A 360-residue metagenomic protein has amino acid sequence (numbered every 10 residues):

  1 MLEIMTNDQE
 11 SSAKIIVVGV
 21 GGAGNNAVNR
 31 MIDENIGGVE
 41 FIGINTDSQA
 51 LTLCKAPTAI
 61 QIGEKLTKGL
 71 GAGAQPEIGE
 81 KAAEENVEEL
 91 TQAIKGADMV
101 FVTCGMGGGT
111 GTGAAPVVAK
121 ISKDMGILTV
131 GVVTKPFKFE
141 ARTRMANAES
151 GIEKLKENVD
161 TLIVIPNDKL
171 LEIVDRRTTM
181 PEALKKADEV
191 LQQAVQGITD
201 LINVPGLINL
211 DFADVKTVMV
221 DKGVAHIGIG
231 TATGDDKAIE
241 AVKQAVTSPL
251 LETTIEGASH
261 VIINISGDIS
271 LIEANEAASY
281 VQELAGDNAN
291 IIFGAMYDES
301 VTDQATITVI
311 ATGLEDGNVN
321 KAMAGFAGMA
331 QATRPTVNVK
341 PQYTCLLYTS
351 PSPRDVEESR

Functional and structural regions predicted by a protein language model:
M1-S350, R354, R360: Tubulin/FtsZ superfamily GTPase core signature
